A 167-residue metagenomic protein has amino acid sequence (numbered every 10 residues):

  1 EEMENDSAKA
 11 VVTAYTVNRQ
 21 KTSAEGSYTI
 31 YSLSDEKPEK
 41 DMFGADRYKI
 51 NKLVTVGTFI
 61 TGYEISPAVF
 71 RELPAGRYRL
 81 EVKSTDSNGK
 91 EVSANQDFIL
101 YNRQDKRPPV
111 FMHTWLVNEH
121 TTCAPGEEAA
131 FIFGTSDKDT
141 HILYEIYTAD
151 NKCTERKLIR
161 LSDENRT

Functional and structural regions predicted by a protein language model:
E1-T167: C-terminal segments of large proteins
